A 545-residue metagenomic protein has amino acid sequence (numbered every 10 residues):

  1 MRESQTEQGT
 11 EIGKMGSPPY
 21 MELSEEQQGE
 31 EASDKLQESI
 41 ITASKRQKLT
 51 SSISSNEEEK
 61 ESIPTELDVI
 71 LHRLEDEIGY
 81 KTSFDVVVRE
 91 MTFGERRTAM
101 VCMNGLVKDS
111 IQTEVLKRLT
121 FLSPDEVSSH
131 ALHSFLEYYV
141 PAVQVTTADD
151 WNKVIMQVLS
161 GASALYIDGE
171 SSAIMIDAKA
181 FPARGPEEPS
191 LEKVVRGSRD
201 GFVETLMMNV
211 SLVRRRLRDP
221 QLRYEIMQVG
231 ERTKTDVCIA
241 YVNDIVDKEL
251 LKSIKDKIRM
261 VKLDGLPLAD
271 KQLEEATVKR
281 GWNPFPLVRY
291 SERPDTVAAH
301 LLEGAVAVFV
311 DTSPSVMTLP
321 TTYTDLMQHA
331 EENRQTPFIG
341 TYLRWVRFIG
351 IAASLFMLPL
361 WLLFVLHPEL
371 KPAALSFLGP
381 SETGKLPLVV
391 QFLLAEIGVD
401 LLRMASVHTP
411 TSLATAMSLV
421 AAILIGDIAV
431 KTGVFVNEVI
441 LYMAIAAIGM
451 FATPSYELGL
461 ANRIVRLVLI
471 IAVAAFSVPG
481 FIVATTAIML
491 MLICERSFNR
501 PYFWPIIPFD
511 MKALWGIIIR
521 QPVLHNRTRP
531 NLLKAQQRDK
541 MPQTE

Functional and structural regions predicted by a protein language model:
M1-L360, F364, P368-L370, F377-G379 (+1 more regions): Membrane-embedded alpha-helical signal segments
F356, L360-E545: Generic detector of multi-pass transmembrane helix bundles and their immediately adjacent loops in polytopic membrane
